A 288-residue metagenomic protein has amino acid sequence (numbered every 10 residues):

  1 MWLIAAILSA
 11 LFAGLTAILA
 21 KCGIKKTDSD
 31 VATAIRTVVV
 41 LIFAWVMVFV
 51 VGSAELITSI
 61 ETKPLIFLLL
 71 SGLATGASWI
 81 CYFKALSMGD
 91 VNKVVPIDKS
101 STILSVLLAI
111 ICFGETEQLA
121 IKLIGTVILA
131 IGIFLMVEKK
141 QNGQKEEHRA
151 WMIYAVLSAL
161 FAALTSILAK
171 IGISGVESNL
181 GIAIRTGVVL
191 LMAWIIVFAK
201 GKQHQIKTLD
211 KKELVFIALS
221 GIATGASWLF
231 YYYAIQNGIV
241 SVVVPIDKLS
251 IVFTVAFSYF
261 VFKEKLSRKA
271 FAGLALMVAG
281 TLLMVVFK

Functional and structural regions predicted by a protein language model:
M1-F12, A20-L68, W79-G89, E138-Y154 (+4 more regions): Membrane-interface interhelical linkers
M1-I7, I103-L160, R268-K288: Juxtamembrane helix-loop boundary signature in multi-pass membrane transporters
L8, I35-R36, L70, I97-S100 (+4 more regions): Hydrophobic core positions of alpha-helical segments in small-molecule transporters and transporter systems
F12, L19, V39, A74-T75 (+10 more regions): Hydrophobic residues within membrane-embedded alpha-helical segments of Major Facilitator Superfamily
G23, A32, A85, I111-G114 (+5 more regions): Hydrophobic/aromatic residues within transmembrane alpha-helices of multi-pass small-molecule transporters
D30-V31, N92, L119, N179-L180 (+2 more regions): Residues that define the loop-to-transmembrane-helix transition and helix capping in multi-pass membrane transporters
V38-F43, I97-I111, V188-M192, S227 (+3 more regions): Alpha-helical transmembrane segments of compact multi-pass small-molecule transporters, enriched in specific families
A44-E55, L104-I121, F161-V176, A223-N237 (+1 more regions): Hydrophobic alpha-helical transmembrane segments in multi-pass integral membrane proteins
